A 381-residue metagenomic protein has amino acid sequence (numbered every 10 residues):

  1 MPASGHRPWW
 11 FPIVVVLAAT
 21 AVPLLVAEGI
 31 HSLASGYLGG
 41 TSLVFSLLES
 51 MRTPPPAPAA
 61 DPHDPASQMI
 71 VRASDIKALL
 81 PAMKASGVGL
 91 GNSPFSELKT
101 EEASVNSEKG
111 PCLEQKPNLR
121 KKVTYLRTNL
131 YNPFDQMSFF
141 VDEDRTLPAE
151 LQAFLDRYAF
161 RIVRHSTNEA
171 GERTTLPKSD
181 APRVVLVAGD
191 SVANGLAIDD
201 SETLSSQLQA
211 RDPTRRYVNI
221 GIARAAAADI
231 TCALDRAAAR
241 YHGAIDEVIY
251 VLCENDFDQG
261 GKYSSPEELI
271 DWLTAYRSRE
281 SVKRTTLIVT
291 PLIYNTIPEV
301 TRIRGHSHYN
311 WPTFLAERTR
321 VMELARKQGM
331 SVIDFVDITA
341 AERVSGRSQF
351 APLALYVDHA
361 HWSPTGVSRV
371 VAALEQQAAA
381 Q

Functional and structural regions predicted by a protein language model:
P2-E28, S32-H63, M69-L80, G87 (+1 more regions): Alpha-helical cap/lid subdomain in secreted, periplasmic, or secretory-pathway luminal O-acyl-processing enzymes
S42-L204, E342, Q349, L353: Membrane/wall-proximal cationic-aromatic binding patches
L126, F140, P148, L155 (+4 more regions): Poly-acidic low-complexity segments
I162-H165, A225-A226, N310: Short, flexible loop segments at the rims of nucleotide/cofactor-binding pockets, characterized by
A181-R183, A210-R216, S281-T285, K327-M330: Short glycine/proline-enriched coil/turn segments at helix->beta-strand junctions
V184-L186, V192-E268: Conserved SGNH/GDSL esterase-like catalytic core that processes O-acyl groups on lipids and polysaccharides
